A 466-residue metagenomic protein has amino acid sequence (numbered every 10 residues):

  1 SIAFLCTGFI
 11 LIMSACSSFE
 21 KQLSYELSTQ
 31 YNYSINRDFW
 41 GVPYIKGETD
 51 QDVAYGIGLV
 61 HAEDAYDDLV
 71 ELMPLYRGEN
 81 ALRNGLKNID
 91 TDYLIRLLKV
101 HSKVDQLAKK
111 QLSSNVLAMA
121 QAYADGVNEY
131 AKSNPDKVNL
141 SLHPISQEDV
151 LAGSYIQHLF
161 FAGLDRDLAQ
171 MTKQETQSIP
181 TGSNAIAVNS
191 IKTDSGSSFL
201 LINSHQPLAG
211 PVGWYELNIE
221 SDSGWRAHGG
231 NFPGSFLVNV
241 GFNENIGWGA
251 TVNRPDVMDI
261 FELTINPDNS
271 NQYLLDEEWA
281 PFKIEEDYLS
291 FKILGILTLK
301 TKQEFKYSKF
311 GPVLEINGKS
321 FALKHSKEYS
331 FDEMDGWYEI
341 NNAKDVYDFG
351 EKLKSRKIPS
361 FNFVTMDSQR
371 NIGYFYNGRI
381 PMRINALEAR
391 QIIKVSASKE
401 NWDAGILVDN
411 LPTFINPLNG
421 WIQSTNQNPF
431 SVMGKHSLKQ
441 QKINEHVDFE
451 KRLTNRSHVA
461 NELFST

Functional and structural regions predicted by a protein language model:
S1-L5: Bacterial N-terminal signal peptides that target proteins for export
K21-T466: Mature extracytoplasmic enzyme cores
